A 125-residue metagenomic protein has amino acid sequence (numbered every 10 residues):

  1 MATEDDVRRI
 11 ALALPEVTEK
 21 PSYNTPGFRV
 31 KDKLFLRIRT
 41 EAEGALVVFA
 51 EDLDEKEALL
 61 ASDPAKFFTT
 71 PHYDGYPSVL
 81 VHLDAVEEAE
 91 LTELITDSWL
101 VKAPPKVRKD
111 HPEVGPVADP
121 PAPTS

Functional and structural regions predicted by a protein language model:
M1-S125: Charge-dense, helix-prone N-terminal extensions
